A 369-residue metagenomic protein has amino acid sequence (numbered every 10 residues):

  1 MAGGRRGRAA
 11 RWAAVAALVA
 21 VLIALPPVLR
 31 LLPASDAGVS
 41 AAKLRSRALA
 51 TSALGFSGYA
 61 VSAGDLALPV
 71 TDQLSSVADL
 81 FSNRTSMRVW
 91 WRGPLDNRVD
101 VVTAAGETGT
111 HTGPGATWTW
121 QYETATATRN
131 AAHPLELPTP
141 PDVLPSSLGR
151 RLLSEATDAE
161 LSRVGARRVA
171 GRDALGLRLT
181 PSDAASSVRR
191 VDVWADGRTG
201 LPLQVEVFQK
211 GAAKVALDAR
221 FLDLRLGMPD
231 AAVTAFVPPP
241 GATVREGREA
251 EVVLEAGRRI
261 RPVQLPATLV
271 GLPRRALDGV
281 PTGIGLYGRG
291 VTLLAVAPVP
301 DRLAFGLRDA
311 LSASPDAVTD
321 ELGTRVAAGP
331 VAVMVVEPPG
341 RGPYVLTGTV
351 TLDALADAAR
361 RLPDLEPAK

Functional and structural regions predicted by a protein language model:
R11-P27: Hydrophobic membrane-insertion alpha-helices, especially the h-region of bacterial N-terminal signal peptides
L22-T51, P367: C-terminal region of N-terminal signal peptides and the immediate post-cleavage residues of exported proteins
A50-D72, L95-V99: A short, Trp-centered hydrophobic/proline-enriched beta-strand micro-motif
L54-S57, G93-R98, G171-R178, L201-Q204 (+2 more regions): Short, hydrophobic/aromatic-rich segments at coil-to-beta transitions
L68, L74-R84, R248-G342, T349-R360 (+1 more regions): Short, solvent-exposed recognition patches
R88-L144, K214-D218, M334-E337: An acidic-aromatic
V101, L203-E206, G340-T349: Short, well-ordered beta-strand elements
S162-G241: Gly/Pro-enriched, hydrophobic low-complexity segments that function as extracytoplasmic propeptides/linkers
